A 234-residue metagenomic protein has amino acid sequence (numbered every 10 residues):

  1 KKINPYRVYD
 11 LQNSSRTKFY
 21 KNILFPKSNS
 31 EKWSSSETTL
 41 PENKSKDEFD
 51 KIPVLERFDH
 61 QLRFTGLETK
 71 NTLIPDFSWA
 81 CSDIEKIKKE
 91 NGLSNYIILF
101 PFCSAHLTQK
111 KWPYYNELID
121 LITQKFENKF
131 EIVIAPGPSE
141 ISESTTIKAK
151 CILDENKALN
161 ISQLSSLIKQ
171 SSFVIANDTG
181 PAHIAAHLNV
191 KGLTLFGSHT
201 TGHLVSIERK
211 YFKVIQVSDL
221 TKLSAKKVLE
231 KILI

Functional and structural regions predicted by a protein language model:
K1-D76, Y96-P101, A105, H199-G202 (+2 more regions): Conserved nucleotide-diphosphate donor binding/catalytic pocket of glycan-assembly enzymes
I3, I87-E90, L167, K231: CheY-like receiver
L11, S34-S36, A135, N177 (+2 more regions): Generic beta-sheet signal
R16, T39-K44, S78-S82, A158-L164 (+1 more regions): A short acidic, often aromatic-flanked loop/helix-cap motif at beta-alpha or helix-coil junctions that lines enzyme
Y20-I23, K110-W112, T145-I147, A186-V190 (+1 more regions): Short amphipathic alpha-helical segments
D76-S142: Active-site donor-nucleotide binding/catalytic segment of nucleotide-sugar enzymes
N116-L193, G197: Donor-binding and catalytic core of enzymes assembling or modifying cell-surface/extracellular glycoconjugates
D154, A158, H183-I234: Nucleotide-sugar donor-binding patch of glycosyltransferase catalytic domains
